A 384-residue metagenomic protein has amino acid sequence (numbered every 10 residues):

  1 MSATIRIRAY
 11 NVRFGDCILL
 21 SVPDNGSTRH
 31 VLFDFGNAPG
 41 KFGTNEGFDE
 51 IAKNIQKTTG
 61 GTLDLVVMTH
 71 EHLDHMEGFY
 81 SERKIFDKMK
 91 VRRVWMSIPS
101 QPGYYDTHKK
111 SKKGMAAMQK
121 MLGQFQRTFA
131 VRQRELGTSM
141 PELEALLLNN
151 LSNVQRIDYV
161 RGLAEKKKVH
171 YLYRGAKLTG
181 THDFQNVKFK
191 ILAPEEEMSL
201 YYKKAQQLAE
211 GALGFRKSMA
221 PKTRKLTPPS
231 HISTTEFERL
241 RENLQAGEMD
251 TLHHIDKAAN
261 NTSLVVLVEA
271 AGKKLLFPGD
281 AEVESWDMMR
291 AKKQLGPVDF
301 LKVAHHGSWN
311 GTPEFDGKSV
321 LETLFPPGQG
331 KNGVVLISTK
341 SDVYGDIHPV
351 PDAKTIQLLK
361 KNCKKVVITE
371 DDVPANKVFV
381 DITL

Functional and structural regions predicted by a protein language model:
M1-R6, F14-D16, S199, Q206 (+5 more regions): C-terminal regulatory/interaction regions
S2-G61, A258-E282: Conserved beta-strand hairpin/beta-sheet module of binuclear metal-dependent hydrolase folds, prominently
S2-I5, S81-K274, T355-L384: Flexible, acidic/histidine-containing loops and adjacent segments that form or flank the divalent-metal
C17, P39-G43, Y104, M198-K203 (+1 more regions): Short, solvent-exposed loop/turn elements at domain surfaces
T28-V66, Y80-D87, Y201-Q207, R216-R224 (+1 more regions): Pre-active-site segment of Zn-dependent metallo-hydrolases
D34-A38, E71, K177, P194-E196 (+3 more regions): Active-site metal-binding loops of divalent metal-dependent hydrolases
L63-D74, L301-H305: Metallo-beta-lactamase
M76-F86, P313-D316, H348: Metal-dependent catalytic neighborhoods of phosphoester/phosphodiester hydrolases
